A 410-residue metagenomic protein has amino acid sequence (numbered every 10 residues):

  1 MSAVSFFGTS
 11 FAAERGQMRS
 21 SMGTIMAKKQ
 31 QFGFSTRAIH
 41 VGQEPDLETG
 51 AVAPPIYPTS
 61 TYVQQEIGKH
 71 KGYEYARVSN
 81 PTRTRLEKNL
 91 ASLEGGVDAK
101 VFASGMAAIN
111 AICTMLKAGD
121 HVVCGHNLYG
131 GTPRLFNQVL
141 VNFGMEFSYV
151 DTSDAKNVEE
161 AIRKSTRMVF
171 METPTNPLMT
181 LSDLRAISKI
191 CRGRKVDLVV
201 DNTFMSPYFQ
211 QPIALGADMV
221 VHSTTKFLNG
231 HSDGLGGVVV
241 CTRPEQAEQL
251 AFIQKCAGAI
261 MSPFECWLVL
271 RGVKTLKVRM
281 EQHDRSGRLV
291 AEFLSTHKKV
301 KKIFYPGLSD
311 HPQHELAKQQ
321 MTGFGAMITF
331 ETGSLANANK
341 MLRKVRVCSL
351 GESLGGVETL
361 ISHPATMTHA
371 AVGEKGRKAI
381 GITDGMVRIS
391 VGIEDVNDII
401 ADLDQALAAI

Functional and structural regions predicted by a protein language model:
M1-F34, I410: Basic/polar N-terminal segments that are highly enriched at the extreme N-terminus, encompassing both cleavable
V4, A12, G23, N137-Q138 (+5 more regions): PLP-dependent enzyme catalytic core of the Aspartate aminotransferase-like
A27-N80, L86-N89: N-terminal "arm"/small-domain region of PLP-dependent enzymes with the aminotransferase-like
K28, A99-K299, F304, E315: Conserved PLP-enzyme active-site core in the AAT-like
K28-S35, V41, P81, E292 (+3 more regions): Positively charged, small/polar-rich N-terminal and surface patches that mediate targeting and assembly and bind
T61-N110, T114-M115, G131-Q138: Conserved N-terminal alpha-helix of the aminotransferase class I/II PLP-enzyme fold
L93, L294-K298, V345: Acidic-histidine catalytic/liganding microenvironments
K299-V387, V391: Conserved C-terminal alpha-helix-loop-beta "cap" of PLP-dependent enzymes that closes/shapes the active-site mouth
